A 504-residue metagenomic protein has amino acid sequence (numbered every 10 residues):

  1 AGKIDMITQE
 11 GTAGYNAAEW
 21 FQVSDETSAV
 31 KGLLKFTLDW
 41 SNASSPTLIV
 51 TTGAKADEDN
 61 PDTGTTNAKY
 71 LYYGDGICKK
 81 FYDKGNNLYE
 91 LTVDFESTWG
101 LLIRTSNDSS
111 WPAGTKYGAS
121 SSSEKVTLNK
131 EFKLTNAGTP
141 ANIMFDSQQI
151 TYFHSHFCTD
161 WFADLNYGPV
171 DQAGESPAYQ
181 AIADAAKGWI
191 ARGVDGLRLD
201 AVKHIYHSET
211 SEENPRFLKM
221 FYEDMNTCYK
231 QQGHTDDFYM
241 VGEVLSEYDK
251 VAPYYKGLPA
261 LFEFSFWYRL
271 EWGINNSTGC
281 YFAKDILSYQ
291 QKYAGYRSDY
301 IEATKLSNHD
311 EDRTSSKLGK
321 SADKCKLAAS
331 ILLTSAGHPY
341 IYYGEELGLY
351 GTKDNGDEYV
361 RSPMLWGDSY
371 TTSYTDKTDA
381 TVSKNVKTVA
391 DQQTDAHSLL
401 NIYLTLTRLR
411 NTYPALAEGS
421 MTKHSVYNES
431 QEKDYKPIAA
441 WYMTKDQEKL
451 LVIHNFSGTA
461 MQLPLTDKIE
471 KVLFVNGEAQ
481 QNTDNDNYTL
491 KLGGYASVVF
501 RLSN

Functional and structural regions predicted by a protein language model:
A1-Q148: Insoluble glucan recognition modules
T12-E19, K125, E131, T139 (+8 more regions): Substrate-binding/active-site clefts of carbohydrate-active enzymes
L38-W40, P46, D484-N504: C-terminal beta-strand-rich structural cap/linker in extracellular carbohydrate-active enzymes
D75-Y82, L473-N487: Solvent-exposed beta-strand/loop surfaces of large extracellular or lumenal domains
A185, R198-S298, E302, K320-A322 (+6 more regions): Active-site-proximal helices and loops of the catalytic beta/alpha 8
V194, V202, G337-H338: A structural motif
Q231-H234, D299, K305-N308, R313 (+1 more regions): Loop/helix patches that line or flank the sugar-binding groove of alpha-linked glycan CAZymes
A460-E478: Beta-strand-rich binding/interaction modules
